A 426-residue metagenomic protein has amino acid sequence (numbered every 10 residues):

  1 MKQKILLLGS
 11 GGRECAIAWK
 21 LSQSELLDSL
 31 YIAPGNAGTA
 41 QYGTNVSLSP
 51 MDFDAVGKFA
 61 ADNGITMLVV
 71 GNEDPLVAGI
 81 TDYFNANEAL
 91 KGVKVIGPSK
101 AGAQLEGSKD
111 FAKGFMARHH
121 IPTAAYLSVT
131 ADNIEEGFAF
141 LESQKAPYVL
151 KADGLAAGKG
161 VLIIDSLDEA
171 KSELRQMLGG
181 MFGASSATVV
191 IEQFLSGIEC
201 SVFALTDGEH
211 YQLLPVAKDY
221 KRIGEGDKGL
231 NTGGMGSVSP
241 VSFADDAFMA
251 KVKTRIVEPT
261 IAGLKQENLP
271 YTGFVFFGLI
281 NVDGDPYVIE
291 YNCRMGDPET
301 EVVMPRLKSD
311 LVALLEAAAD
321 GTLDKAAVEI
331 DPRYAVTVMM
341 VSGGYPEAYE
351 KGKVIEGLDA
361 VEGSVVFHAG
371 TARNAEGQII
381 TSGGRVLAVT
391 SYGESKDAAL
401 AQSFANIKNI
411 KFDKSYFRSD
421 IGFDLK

Functional and structural regions predicted by a protein language model:
M1-P98: ATP-binding N-terminal substructure of ATP-dependent carboxylate-amine bond-forming enzymes
Q3, T272-D283, E329-T337, D420-L425: A glycine-rich phosphate-binding loop feature that marks nucleotide/adenosyl-phosphate handling sites
L6-L7, G92, L105-T188, S242 (+1 more regions): Active-site nucleotide/adenylate-binding loops and adjacent lid/helix of ATP-dependent enzymes
I32-A33, V69-V70, V95-P98, A125-S128 (+5 more regions): General beta-strand structural signal in soluble alpha/beta enzymes
G160-P298: Internal nucleotide-binding/catalytic subdomain
K253-V275, N292-V361, N374: Active-site "cap" helix and flanking loop/linker of ATP-utilizing ligase/carboxylase catalytic domains
T371-E376, I380-K426: Generic C-terminus detector
